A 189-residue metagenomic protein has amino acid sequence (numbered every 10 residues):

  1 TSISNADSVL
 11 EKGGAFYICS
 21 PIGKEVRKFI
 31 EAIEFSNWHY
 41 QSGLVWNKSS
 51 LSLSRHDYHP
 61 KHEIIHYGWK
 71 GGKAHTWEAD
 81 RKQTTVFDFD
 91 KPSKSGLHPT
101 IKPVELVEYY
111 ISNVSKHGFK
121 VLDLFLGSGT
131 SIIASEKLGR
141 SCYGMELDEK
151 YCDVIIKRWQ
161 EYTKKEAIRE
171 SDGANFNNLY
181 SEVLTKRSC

Functional and structural regions predicted by a protein language model:
T1-C152: Core catalytic lobe of class I
I156-C189: S-adenosyl-L-methionine
